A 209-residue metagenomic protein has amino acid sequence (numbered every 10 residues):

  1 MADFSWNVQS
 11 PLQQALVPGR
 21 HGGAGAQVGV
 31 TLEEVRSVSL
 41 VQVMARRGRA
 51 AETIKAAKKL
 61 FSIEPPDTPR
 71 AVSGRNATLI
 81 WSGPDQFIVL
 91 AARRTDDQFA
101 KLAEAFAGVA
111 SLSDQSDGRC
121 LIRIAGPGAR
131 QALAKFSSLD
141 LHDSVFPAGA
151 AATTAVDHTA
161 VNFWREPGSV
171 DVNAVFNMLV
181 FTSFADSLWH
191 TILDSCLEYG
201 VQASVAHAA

Functional and structural regions predicted by a protein language model:
M1-A209: Basic, glycine/lysine-rich polyanion-binding surfaces/domains
